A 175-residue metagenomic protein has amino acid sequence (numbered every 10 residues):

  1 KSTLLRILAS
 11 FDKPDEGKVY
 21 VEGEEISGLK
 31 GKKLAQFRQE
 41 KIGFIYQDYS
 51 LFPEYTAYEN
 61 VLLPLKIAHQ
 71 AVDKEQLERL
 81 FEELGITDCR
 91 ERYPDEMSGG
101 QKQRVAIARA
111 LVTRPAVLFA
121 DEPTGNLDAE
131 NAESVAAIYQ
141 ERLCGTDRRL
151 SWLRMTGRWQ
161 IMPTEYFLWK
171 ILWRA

Functional and structural regions predicted by a protein language model:
S2-W169: ABC family nucleotide-binding domain
I171-A175: Conserved switch/coupling elements of ABC/ABC-like ATPase nucleotide-binding domains
